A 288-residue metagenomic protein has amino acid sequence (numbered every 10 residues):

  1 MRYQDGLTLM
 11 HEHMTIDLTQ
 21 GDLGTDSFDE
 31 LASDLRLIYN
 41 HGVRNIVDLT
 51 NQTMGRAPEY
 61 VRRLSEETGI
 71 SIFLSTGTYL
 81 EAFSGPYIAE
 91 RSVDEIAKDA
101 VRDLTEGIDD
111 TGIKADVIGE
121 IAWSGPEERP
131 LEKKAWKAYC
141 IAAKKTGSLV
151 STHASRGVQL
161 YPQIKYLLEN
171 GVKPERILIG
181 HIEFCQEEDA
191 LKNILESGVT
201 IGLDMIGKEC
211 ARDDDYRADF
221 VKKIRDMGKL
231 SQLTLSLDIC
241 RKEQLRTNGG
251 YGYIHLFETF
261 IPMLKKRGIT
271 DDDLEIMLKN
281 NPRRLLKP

Functional and structural regions predicted by a protein language model:
M1, H255-P288: Mid-to-C-terminal alpha-helical segments outside catalytic/metal-binding sites
M1-Q20: Replace "His-x-His-based motif
H11, I46, T78, A143 (+4 more regions): Divalent metal-coordination and catalytic microenvironments
E12-H13, R36-R56, G69-A82, K114-W123 (+2 more regions): Divalent metal-dependent hydrolysis catalytic cores, especially in the metallo-beta-lactamase
L18-D22, P58, L160-Y166, E188-I194 (+2 more regions): Histidine/acidic-residue-rich catalytic or RNA/ligand-binding cores of hydrolases and nuclease-related proteins
R63, I72-F73, G77-T146, T200 (+1 more regions): Active-site gating/metal-coordination segments in enzymes
K144-D219, K223: Catalytic pocket-lining loop regions of alpha/beta-barrel enzymes, especially the amidohydrolase/enolase/GH5 lineages
V150-S151, D204-M205, K229-G250, L274: Short acidic/histidine-rich active-site segments
